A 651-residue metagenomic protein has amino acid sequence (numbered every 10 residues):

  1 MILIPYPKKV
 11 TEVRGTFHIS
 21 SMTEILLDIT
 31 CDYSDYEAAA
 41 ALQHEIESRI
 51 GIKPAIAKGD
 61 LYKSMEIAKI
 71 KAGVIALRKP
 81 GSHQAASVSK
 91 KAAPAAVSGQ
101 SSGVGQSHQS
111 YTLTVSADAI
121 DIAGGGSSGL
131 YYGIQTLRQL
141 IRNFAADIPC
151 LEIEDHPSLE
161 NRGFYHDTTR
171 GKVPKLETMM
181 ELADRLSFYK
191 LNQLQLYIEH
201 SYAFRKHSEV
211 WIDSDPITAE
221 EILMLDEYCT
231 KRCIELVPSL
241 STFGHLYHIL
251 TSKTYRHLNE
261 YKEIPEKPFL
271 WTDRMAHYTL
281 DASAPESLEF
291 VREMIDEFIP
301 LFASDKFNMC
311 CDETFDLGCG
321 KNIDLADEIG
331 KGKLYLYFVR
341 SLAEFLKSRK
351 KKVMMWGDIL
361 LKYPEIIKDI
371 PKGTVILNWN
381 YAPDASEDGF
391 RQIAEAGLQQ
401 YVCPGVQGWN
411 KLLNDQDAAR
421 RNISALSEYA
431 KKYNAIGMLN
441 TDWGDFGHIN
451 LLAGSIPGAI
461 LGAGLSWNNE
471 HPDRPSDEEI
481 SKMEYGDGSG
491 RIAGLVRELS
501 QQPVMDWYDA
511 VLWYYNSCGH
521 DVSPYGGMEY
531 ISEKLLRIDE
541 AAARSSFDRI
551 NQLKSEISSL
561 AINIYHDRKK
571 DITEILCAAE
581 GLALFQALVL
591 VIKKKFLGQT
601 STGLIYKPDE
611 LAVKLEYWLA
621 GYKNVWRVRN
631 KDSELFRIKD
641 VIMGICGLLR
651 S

Functional and structural regions predicted by a protein language model:
M1-R14, H18-S21, D35-A39, M224-E227 (+5 more regions): Substrate-binding groove of N-acetylhexosamine-processing glycoside hydrolases
M1-R162, A425, H448: Contiguous, structured surface segment used for ligand recognition
I4-T11, E45, V104-L334, S341 (+6 more regions): Feature activates predominantly on carbohydrate-active enzymes
T30-C31, R170, A382: A generic structural motif
A57-A72, L77-S107, K190, E260-A276 (+2 more regions): Intrinsically disordered, low-complexity coil segments
Y62, P80-H83, T242-G244, E313-D316 (+1 more regions): Short, internal active-site loops enriched in acidic
S64-M65, F204-R205, L246-H248, Y363-P364 (+2 more regions): Short secondary-structure boundary/hinge segments and terminal tails
